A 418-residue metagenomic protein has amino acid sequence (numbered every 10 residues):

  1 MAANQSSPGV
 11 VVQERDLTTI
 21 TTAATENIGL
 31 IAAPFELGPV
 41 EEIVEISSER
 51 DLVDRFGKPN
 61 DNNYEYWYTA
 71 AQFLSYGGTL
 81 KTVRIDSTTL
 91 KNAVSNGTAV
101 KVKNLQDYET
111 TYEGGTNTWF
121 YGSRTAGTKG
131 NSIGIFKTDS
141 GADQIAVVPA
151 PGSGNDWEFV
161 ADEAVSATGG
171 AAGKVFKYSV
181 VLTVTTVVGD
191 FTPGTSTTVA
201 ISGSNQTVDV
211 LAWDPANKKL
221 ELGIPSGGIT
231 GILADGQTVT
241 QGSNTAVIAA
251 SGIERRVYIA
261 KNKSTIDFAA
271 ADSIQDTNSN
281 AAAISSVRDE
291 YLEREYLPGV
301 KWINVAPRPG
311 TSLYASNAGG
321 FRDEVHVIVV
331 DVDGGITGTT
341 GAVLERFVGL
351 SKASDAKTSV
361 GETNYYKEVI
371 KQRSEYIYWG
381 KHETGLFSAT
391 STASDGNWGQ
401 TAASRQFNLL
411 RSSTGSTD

Functional and structural regions predicted by a protein language model:
M1-D418: Surface-exposed assembly/interface segments
